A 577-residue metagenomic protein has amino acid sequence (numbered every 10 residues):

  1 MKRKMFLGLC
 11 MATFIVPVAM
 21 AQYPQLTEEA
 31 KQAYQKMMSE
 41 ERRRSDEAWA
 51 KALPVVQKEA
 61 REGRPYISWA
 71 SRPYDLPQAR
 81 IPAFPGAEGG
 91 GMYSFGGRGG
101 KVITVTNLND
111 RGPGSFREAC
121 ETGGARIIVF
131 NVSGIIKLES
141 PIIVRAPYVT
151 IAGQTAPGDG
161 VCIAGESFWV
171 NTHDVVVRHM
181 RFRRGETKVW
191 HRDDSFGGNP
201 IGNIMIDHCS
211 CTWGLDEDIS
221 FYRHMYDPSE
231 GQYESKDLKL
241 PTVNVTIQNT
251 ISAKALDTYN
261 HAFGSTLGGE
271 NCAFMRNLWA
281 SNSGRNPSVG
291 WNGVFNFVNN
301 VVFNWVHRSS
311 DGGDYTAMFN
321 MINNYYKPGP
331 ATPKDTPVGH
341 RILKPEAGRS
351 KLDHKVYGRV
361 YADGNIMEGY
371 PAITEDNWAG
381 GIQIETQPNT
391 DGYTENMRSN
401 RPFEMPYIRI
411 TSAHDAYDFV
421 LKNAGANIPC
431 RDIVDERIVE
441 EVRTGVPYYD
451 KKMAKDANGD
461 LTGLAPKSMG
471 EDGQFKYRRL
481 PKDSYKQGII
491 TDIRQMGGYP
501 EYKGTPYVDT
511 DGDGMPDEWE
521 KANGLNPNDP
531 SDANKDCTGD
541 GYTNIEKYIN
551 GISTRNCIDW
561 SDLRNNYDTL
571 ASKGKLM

Functional and structural regions predicted by a protein language model:
M1-Q22: Bacterial Sec-dependent N-terminal signal peptides
Y23-R42, W49-V56, D363, G369-T510 (+3 more regions): C-terminal functional modules
F84-I128: Acidic Gly/Asp/Thr-rich repetitive segments characteristic of extracellular carbohydrate-active and adhesion proteins
G100, Q154-V161, M180, N528-S531: Extracellular beta-strand-rich, repetitive "passenger/adhesive" scaffolds that bind or process carbohydrates
R117-G124, I135-T150, V161-R178, R184-I201: Extracellular beta-strand-rich solenoid/capping regions of secreted or surface-exposed proteins that bind or remodel
Y148, G153, P157, H173-R184 (+7 more regions): Right-handed parallel beta-helix
Y507-D511, D532-D540: Acidic, divalent-cation-chelating loop motifs in proteins
D511-N523, P527, G541-I549: Cysteine-centered, disulfide-bonded loop motifs in secreted/extracellular proteins
